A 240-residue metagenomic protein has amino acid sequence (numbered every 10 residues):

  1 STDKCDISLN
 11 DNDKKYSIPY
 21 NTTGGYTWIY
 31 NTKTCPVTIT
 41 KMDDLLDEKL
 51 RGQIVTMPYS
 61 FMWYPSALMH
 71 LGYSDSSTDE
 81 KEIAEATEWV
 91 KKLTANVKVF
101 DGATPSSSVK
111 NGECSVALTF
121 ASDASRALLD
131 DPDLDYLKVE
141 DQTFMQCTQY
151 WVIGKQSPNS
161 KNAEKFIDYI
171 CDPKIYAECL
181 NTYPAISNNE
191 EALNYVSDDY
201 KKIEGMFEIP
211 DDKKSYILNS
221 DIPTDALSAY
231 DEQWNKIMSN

Functional and structural regions predicted by a protein language model:
S1-N96, F100-E113: Extracytoplasmic ligand-binding site segments that recognize negatively charged/polar headgroups
G24, A84-K92, D131-K155: Periplasmic-binding protein-like
G25-Y26, K33-P36, G52, S60-W63 (+5 more regions): Solvent-exposed loop/turn segments at secondary-structure junctions within structured extracellular/periplasmic domains
D47-R51, L68-Y73, K91-A95, K110 (+6 more regions): Sec-exported extracytoplasmic/periplasmic mature domains
D101, T119-F120, D172: Replace "coordinates the UDP/GDP/TDP-sugar" with "coordinates nucleotide-activated sugar donors
V116-L134: A ligand-binding cleft/hinge motif common to bilobed small-molecule-binding domains
Q149, G154-S215: Mature extracytoplasmic/periplasmic domains
P210-N240: Conserved C-terminal helix/tail region of periplasmic/extracytoplasmic solute-binding proteins
